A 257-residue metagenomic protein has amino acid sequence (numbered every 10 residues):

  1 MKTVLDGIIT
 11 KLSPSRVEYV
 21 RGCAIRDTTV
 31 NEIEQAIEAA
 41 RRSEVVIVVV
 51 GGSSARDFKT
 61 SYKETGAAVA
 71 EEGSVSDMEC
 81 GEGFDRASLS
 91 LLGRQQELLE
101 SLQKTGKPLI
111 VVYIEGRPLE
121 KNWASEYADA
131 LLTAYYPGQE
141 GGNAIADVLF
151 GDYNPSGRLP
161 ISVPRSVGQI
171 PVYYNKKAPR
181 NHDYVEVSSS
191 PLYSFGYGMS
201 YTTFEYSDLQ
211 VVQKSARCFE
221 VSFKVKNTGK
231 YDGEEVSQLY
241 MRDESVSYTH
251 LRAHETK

Functional and structural regions predicted by a protein language model:
M1-R252: C-terminal non-catalytic regions of proteins with extracellular/luminal or membrane-system context
A253-K257: A short, hydrophobic C-terminal helix/tail in secreted or cell-surface proteins
